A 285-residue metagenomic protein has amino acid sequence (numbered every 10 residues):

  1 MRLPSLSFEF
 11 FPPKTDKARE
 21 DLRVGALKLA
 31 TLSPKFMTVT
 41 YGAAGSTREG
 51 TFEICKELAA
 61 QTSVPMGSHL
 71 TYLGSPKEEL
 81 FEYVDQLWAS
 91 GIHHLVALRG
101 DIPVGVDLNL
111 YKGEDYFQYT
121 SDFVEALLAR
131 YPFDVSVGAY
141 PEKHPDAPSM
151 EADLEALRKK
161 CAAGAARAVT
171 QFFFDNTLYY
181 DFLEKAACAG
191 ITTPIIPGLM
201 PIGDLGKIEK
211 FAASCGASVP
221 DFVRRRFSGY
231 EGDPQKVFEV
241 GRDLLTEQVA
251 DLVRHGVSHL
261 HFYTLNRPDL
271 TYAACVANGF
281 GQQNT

Functional and structural regions predicted by a protein language model:
M1-V39: Conserved N-terminal beta1-alpha1 strand-loop-helix module at the mouth
S5-D21, M66-E78, D134-A152, G229-D243: Active-site mouth loops of central-metabolism enzymes
S7, T38, V96-A97, S136 (+2 more regions): Conserved beta-strand positions in the central sheet of alpha/beta enzyme cores
E9, M37, L87, K160 (+3 more regions): Conserved, mostly hydrophobic/aromatic
F10-P13, T40-A44, H69-S75, G100-D101 (+5 more regions): Active-site beta-loop-alpha junctions enriched in small/polar residues
D16-L29, T51, K77-D85, S149-K159 (+1 more regions): Short, acidic/polar
K17, E114-Y140, G190-R242, E247 (+1 more regions): Active-site pocket-lining/capping segments in soluble small-molecule metabolic enzymes
K17-E20, G45-L58, P76-E82, D101-L127 (+3 more regions): Active-site-adjacent beta->alpha loops and helix N-cap segments on the catalytic face of soluble alpha/beta enzymes
